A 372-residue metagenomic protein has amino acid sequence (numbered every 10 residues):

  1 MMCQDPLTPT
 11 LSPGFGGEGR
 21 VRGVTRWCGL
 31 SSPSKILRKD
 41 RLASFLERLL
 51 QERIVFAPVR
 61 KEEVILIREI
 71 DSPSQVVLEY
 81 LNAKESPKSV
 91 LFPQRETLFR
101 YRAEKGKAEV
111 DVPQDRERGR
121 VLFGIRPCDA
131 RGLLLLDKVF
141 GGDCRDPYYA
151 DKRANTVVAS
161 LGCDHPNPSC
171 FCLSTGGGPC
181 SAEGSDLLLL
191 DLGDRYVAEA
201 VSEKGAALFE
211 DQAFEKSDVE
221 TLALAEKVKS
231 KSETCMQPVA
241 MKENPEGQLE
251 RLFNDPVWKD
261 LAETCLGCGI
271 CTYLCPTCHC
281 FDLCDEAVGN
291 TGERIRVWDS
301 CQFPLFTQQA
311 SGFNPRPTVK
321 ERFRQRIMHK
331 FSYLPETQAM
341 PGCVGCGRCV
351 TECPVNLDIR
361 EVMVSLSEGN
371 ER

Functional and structural regions predicted by a protein language model:
M1, T25-R26, R126, C170 (+2 more regions): Secreted/extracellular small peptides and ectodomain modules produced from precursors
M1-G29: Intrinsic disorder/low-complexity segments
Q4, C28-G29, D129, L173 (+3 more regions): Secreted/luminal cysteine- and crosslink-motif detector
E18, C128, L134, G178 (+5 more regions): Secreted/processed peptides and extracellular or luminal domains of membrane proteins
W27-Q248, C278: Iron-sulfur-associated redox domains of electron-transfer enzymes in respiratory and anaerobic energy metabolism
R41-F45, C271, V297, D358: General structural feature for long, well-ordered alpha-helical segments within catalytic domains of soluble enzymes
K242-E263, F281-R372: Ferredoxin-type iron-sulfur electron-transfer modules in oxidoreductases and energy-metabolism complexes
A262-T272: Extended amphipathic alpha-helical segments enriched in small hydrophobics
